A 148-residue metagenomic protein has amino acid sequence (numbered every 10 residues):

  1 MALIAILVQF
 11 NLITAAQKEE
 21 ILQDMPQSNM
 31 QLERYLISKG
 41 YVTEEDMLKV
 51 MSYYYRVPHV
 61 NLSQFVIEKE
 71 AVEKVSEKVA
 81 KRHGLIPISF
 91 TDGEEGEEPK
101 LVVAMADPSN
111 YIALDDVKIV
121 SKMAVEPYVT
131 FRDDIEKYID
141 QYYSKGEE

Functional and structural regions predicted by a protein language model:
M1-I6, Q27-Y35: Short, solvent-exposed linear patches
L7, I13, Y41-V42: Short hydrophobic beta-strand motif reused across regulatory alpha/beta modules
E19-D24: Short, recurring structural edge motifs at helix starts
M30, V57, M123: Short glycine/serine/threonine/alanine-rich loop segments
R34-I119: Polyanionic, low-complexity intrinsically disordered segments
N61, D134-E148: Charged, low-hydrophobicity low-complexity segments
K118-K122, S144: Short, solvent-exposed amphipathic alpha-helical segments in soluble enzyme and RNA/protein-processing domains
A124-F131: Short hydrophobic alpha-helical runs that function as membrane-insertion/retention elements
